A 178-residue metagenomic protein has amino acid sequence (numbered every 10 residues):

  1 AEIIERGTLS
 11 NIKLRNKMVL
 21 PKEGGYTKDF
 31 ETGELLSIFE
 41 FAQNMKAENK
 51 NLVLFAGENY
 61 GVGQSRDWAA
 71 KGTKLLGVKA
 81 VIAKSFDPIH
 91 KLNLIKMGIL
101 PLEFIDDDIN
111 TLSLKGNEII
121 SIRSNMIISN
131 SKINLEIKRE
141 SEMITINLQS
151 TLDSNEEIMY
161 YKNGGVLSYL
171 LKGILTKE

Functional and structural regions predicted by a protein language model:
A1-E178: Fe-S-dependent hydro-lyases/dehydratases of central metabolism
